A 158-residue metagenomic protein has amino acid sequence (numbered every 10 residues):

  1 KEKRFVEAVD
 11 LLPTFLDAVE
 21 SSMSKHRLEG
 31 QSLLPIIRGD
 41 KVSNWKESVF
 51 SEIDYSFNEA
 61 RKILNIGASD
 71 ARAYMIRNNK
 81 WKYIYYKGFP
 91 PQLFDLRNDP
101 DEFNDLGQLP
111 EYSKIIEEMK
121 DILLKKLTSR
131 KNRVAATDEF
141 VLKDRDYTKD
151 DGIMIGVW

Functional and structural regions predicted by a protein language model:
K1, S24-R27, W45-E47, D105 (+1 more regions): Short, hydrophobic secondary-structure boundary micro-motifs
K1, S32-P35, V49, E102-L106: Conserved beta-strand positions that form and line the central face of beta-propeller blades
K1-A8: A short, structured beta-strand-centered segment in the mid-to-C-terminal lobe of catalytic cores from group-transfer
V9-L12, D17-Q92, L96, R130 (+2 more regions): C-terminal cap/loop subdomain of S1 sulfatases and analogous C-terminal strand-loop tails that border
L11, F57, L106-W158: Long, internal low-complexity/basic segments
Q92, E102, I115: Short phosphate-engaging motifs
D99: Intrinsically disordered, low-complexity polar regions and short flexible loop motifs
